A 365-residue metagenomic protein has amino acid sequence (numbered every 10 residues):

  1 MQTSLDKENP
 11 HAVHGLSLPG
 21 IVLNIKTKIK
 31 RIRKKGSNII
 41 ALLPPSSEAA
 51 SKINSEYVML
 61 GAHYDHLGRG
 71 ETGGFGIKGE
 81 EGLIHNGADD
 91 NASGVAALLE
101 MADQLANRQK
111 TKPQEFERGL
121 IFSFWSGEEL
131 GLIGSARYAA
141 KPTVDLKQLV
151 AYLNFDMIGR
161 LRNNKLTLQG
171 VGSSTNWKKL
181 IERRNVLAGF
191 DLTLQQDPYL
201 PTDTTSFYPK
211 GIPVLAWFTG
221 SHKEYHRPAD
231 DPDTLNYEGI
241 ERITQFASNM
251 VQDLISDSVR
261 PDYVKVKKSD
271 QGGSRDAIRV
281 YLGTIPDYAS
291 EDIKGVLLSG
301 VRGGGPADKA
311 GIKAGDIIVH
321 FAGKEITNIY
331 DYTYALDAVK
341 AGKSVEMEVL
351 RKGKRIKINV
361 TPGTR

Functional and structural regions predicted by a protein language model:
M1-D6, P10, E100-K110, A140-V144 (+6 more regions): Sec-exported extracytoplasmic/periplasmic mature domains
M1-D6, V13-S17, W125-H222, N236 (+1 more regions): Metal-dependent peptidase/peptidase-like ectodomains
M1-G87, E100-D103, N107, T111-K112: Soluble metallo-hydrolase cores and metallopeptidase-like ectodomains found primarily in the secretory/periplasmic
K26-K30, G79-N91, F124-W125, N164-V171 (+4 more regions): Second-shell loop/turn segments in exported
K30-K34, S46-E48, Y64-G68, G127-G131 (+5 more regions): Solvent-exposed loop/turn segments at secondary-structure junctions within structured extracellular/periplasmic domains
N54, A88-A96, Q114, E129-I133 (+7 more regions): Soluble non-cytosolic domains of exported or imported proteins
E100-I133, F155: Short helix-loop-beta-strand segments that form the rim/entrance of peptidase-like active sites
P228-A229, T234, F246, I255-R365: C-terminal recognition in membrane/secretory proteostasis and scaffolding
